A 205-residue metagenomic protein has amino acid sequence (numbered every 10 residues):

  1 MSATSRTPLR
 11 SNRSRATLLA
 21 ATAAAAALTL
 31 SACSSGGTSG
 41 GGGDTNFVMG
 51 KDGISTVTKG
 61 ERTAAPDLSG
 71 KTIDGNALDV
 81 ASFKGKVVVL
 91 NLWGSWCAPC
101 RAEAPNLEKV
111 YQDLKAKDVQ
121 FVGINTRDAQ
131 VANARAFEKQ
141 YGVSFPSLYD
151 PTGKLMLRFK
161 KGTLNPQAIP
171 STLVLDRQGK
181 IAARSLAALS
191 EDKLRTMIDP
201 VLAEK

Functional and structural regions predicted by a protein language model:
M1-D67, K205: N-terminal targeting signals for export/organelle localization
A32-S35, A102, R177: Short, conserved catalytic or interaction motifs in soluble domains
R62, D67-V88: A short beta-strand-turn-helix
L78-R101, L107, F121: Short active-site neighborhood of thiol/selenol oxidoreductases, capturing the structured segment around
L92-G94, I124-R127, D150-P151, L186-A187: Active-site-proximal beta-strand/loop segments in catalytic clefts of secreted hydrolases
R101-Y141, G153-R158: Structural microenvironment flanking redox-active thiols in thiol-disulfide oxidoreductases
A136-V143, D150-A203: Thiol/disulfide oxidoreductase modules built on the thioredoxin-like
